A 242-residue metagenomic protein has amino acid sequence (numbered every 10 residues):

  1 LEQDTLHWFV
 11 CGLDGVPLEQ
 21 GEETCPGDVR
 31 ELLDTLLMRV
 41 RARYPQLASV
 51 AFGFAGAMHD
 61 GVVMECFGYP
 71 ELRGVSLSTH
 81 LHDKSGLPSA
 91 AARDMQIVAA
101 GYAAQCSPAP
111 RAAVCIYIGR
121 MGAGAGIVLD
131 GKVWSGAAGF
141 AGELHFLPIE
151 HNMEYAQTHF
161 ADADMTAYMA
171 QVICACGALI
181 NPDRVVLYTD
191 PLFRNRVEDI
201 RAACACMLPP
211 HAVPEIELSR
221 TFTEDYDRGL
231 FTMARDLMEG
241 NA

Functional and structural regions predicted by a protein language model:
L1-A48, S85, I149-A242: ATP-binding/phosphotransfer module of carbohydrate and carboxylate kinases, centering on a glycine-rich
E2, G12-D14, D60, L129-K132: Short acidic-glycine loop/turn motifs at beta-strand connectors
D4-L6, A57-H59, A123-G124: Short, acidic Gly/Pro/Ser/Thr-rich loop/turn segments
C11-P110: Mid-protein regulatory/catalytic core that forms ligand/cofactor-binding pockets and protein-protein interaction
E19-E22, L87-A178: Glycine/GP-enriched mid-protein hinge/lid loop-to-helix segment characteristic of carbohydrate kinases
A55-A57, M121-G122, P191-L192: Short glycine-rich anion-binding loops that position phosphate/pyrophosphate groups of nucleotides and phosphorylated
R73, G131-K132, A205-L208: A short, gly/pro- and small-residue-rich
